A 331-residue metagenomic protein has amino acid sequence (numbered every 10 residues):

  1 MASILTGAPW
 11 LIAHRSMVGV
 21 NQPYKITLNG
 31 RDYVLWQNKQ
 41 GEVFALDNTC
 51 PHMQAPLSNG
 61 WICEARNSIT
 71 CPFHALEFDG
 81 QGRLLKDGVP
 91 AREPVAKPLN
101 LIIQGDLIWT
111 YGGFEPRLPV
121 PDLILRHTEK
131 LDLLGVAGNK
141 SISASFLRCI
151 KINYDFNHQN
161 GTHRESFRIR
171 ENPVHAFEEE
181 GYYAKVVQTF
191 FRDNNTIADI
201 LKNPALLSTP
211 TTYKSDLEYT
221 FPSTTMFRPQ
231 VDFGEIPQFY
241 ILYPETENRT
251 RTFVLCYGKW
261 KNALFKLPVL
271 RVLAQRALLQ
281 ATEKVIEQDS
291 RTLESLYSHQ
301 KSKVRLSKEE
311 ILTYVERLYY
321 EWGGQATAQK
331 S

Functional and structural regions predicted by a protein language model:
M1-A8: Hydrophobic, proline/glycine-rich low-complexity stretches
A2, K25, N100-I102, L242-P244 (+1 more regions): A general structural signal for short secondary-structure junctions and capping/turn motifs
A8-A13, V18, A326-S331: C-terminal lid/capping helical subdomain adjacent to the catalytic/cofactor pocket in oxidative enzymes
L11-H127: Rieske [2Fe-2S] iron-sulfur-binding domain
E42, P116-S331: C-terminal catalytic domain of Rieske-type non-heme iron oxygenases
